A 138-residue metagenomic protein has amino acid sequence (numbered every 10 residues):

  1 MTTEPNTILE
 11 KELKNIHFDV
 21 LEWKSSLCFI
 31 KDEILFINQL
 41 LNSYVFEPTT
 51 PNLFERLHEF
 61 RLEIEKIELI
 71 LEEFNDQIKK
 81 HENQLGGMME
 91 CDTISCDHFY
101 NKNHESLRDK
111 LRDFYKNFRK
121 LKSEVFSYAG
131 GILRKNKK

Functional and structural regions predicted by a protein language model:
T2-K138: Charge-rich amphipathic alpha-helical interaction elements
